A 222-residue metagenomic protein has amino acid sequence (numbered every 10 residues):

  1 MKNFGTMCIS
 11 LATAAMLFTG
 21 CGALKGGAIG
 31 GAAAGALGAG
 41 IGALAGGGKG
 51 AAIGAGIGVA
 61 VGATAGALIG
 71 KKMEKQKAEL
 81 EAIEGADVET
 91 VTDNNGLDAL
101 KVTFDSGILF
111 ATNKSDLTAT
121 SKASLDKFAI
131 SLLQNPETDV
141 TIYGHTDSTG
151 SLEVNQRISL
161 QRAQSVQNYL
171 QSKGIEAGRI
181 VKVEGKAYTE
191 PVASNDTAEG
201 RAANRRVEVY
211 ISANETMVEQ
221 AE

Functional and structural regions predicted by a protein language model:
M1-L11: Bacterial N-terminal signal peptides that target proteins for export
M16-G20: C-terminal motif of bacterial Sec signal peptides marking the signal peptidase cleavage site
G22-E81: Short, low-complexity, glycine-enriched hydrophobic/amphipathic alpha-helices that associate with lipid bilayers
G27, A36-G40, V59, K75 (+5 more regions): Extracytoplasmic/secreted proteins, especially bacterial periplasmic and envelope-associated proteins
M73-K101: Amphipathic, membrane-active segments
E84, G96-L100, F104-S106, N113 (+3 more regions): Envelope-exposed proteins and targeting segments
L109-Y143, Q171, A202, V209-Y210 (+1 more regions): Periplasmic peptidoglycan-binding/anchoring modules of Gram-negative envelope and division proteins
H145-Q220: Periplasmic OmpA-like peptidoglycan-binding domain that tethers envelope proteins to the cell wall
